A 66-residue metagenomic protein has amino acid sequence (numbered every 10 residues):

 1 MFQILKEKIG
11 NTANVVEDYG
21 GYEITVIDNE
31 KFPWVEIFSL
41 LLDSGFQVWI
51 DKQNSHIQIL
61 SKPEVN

Functional and structural regions predicted by a protein language model:
M1-G20: An N-terminal amphipathic alpha-helical segment
L5, L40-L42, L60: Generic detector of leucine side chains in alpha-helical contexts
K6-K8, K31, K52, K62: Context-gated lysine
G10, L42, N54-I57: Amphipathic alpha-helical interaction segments
D18-Y19, E23-I50: Acidic, low-complexity, intrinsically disordered interaction modules
V48-N66: C-terminal edge-of-domain segments
